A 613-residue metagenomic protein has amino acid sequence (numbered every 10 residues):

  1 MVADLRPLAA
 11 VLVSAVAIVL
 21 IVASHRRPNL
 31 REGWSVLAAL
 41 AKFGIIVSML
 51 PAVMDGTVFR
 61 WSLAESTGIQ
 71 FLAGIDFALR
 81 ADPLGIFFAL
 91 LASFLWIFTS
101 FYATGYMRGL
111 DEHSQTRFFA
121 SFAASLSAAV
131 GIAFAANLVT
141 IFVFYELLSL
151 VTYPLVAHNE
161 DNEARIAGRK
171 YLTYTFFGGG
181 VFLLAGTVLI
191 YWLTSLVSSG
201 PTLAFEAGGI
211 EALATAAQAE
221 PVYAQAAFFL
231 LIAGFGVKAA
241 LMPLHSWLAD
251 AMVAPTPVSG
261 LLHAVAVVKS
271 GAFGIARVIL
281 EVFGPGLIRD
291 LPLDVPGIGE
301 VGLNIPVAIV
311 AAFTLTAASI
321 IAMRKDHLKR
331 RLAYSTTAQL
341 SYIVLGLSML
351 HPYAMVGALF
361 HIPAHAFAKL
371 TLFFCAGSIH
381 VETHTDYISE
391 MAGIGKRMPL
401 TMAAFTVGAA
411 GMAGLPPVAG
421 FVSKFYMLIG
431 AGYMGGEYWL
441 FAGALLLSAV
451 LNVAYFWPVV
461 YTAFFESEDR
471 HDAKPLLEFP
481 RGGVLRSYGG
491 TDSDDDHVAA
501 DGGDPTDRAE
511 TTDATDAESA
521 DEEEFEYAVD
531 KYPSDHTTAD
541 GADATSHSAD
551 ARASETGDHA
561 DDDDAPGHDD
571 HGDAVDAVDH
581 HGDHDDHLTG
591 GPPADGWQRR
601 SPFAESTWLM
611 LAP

Functional and structural regions predicted by a protein language model:
V2-L5, L30-E32, T116-R117, R397-L400 (+1 more regions): N-terminal export and membrane-targeting signals
V2-L8, V19-A120, T202-A204, E211-A212 (+8 more regions): Transmembrane helix-loop-helix hairpins at membrane boundaries of multipass inner-membrane proteins
R6-A17, G414: The first (N-terminal) embedded transmembrane alpha-helix
P7, A15, A23-P28, A133 (+2 more regions): Hydrophobic alpha-helical transmembrane segments of multi-pass integral membrane proteins
A15, V36-I45, A123-S127, F228-L231 (+1 more regions): Alpha-helical transmembrane segments
F98-M107, D111, T116, A123-I141 (+5 more regions): Hydrophobic transmembrane alpha-helices and their helix-loop junctions in integral membrane proteins
E146: Short phosphate-coordinating micro-motif centered on Lys-Gly-acidic
V188, M398-P399, P458-P613: Cytoplasmic/organellar membrane-interface segments at the starts of transmembrane helices in multi-pass inner-membrane
